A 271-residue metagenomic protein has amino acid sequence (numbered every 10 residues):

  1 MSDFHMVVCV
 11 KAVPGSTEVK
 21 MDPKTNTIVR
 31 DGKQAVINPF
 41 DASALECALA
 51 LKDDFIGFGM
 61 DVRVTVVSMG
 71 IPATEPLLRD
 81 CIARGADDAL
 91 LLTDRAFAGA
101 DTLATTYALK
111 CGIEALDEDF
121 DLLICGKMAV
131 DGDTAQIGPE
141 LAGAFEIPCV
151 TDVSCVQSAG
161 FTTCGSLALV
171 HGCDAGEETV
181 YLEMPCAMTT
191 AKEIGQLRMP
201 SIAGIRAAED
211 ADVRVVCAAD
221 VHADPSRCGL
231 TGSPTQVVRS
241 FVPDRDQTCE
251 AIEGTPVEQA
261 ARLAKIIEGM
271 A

Functional and structural regions predicted by a protein language model:
M1-A271: N-terminal glycine-rich FAD/FM-binding segment characteristic of electron-transfer flavoproteins
